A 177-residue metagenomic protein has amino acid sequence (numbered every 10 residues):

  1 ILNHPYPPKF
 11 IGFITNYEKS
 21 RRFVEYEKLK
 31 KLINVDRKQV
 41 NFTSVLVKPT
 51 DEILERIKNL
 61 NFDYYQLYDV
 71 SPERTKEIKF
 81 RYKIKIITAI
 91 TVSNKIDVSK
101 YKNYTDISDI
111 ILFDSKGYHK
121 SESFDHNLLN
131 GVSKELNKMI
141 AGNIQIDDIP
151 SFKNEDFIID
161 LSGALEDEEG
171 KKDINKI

Functional and structural regions predicted by a protein language model:
I1-I177: Conserved N-terminal beta1-alpha1 strand-loop-helix module at the mouth
